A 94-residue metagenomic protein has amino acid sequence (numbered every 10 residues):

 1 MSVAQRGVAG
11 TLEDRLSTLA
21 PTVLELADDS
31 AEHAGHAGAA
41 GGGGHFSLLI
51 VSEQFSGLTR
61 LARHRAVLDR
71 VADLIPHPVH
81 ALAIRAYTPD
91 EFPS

Functional and structural regions predicted by a protein language model:
M1-S94: N-terminal, polar/charged subdomain of small-to-medium soluble alpha/beta proteins
